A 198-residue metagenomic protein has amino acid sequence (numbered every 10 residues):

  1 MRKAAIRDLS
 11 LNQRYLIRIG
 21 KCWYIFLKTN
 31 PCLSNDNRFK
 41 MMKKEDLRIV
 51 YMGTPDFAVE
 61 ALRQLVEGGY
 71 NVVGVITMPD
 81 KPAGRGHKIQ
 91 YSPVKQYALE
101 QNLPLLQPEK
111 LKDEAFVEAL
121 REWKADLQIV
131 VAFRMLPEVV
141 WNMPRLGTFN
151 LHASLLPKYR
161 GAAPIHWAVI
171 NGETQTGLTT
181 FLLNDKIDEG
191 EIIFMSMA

Functional and structural regions predicted by a protein language model:
A4-D8, D36: Acidic, Ala/Val/Gly-enriched low-complexity intrinsically disordered segments
L9-L16, W23, L27, P31-L33: Short hydrophobic targeting helices and cationic amphipathic motifs that mediate membrane/organellar targeting
M42-G86: N-terminal Rossmann-like dinucleotide-binding module
L47, G68-N71, M78, A125-A198: Donor/substrate-binding cores of folate-linked one-carbon enzymes
T54-F57, E109-K112, A132-M135: Short beta->alpha connector loops
V59, R63-E67, V117-R121, E138: Amphipathic, non-transmembrane alpha-helical secondary structure
P82-W123: N-terminal glycine-/serine-/threonine-rich beta1-alpha1-beta2 phosphate-ribose binding loop of Rossmann-like
